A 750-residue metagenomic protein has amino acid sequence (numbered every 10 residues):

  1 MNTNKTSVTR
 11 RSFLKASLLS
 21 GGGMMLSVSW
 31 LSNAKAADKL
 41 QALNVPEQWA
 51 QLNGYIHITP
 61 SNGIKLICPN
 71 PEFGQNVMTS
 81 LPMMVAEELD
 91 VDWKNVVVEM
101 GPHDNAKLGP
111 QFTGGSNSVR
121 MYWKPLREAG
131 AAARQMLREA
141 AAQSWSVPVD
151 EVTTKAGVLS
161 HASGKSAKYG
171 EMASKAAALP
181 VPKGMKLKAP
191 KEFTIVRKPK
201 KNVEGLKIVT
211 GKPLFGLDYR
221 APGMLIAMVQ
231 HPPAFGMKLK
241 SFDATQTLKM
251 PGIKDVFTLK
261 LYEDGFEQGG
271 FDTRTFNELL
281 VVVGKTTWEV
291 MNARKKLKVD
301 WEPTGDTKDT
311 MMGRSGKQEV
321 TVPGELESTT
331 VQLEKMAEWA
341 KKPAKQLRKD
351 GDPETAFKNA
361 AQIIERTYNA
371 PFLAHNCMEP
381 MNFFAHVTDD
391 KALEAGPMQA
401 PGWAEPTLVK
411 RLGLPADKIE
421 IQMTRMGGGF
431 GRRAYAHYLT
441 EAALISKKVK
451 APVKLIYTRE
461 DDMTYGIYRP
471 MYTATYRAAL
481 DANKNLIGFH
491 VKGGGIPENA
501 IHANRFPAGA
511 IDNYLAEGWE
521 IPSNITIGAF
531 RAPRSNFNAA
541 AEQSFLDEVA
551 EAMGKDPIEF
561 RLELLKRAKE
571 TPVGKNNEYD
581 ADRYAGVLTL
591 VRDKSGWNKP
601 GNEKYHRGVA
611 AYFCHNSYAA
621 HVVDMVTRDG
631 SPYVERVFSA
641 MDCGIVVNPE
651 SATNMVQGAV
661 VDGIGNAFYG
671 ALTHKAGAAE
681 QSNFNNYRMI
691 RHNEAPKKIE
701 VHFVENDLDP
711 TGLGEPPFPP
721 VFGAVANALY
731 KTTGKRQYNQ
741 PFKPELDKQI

Functional and structural regions predicted by a protein language model:
N2-S27, A37-I750: Cofactor-binding beta-sheet edge motifs in enzyme active sites
